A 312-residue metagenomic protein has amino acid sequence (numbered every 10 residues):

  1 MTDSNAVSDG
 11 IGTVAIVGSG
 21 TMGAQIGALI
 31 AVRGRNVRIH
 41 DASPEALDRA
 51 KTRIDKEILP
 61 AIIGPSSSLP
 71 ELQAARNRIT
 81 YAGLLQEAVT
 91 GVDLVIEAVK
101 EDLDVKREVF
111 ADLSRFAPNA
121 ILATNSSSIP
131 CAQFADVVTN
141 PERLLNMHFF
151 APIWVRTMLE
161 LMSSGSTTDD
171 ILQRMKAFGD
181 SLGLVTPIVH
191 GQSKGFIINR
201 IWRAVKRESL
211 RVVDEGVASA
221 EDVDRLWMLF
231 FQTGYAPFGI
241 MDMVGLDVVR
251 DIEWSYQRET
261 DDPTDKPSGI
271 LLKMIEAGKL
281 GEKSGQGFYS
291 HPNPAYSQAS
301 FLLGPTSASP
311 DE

Functional and structural regions predicted by a protein language model:
M1-E57, F116: NAD(P)+-binding Rossmann beta1-loop-alpha1 motif at the extreme N-terminus of oxidoreductases
T2-V7, R33, Q173, S181-H190 (+2 more regions): NAD(P)-dependent Rossmann-like dehydrogenase/reductase catalytic/cofactor-binding core
V32-R35, P152-M162, T233-Y235, W254: Acidic/polar active-site rim loop that often engages polyanionic ligands
E45-A46, I62-I121: Rossmann-like NAD(P)-binding element
I96-E97, T124-N125, R203: Redox-cofactor binding/interface segments in oxidoreductases and associated redox assembly factors
V99-D102, S127-I129, P294: Short glycine-rich anion-binding loops that position phosphate/pyrophosphate groups of nucleotides and phosphorylated
I121-G191, N199: Rossmann-fold dinucleotide-binding core
I198, W202-E208: Structural/interface elements that position substrates and couple domains in central-metabolism enzymes
